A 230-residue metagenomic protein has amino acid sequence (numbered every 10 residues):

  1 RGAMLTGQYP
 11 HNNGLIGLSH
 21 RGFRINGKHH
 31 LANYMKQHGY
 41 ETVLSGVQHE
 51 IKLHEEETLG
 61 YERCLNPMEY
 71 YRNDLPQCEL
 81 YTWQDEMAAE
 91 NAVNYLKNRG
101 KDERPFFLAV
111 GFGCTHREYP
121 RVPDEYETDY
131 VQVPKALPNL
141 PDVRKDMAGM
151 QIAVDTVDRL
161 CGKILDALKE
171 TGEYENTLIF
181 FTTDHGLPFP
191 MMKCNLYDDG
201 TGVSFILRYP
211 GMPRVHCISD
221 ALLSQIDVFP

Functional and structural regions predicted by a protein language model:
R1-P230: Formylglycine-dependent sulfatase
